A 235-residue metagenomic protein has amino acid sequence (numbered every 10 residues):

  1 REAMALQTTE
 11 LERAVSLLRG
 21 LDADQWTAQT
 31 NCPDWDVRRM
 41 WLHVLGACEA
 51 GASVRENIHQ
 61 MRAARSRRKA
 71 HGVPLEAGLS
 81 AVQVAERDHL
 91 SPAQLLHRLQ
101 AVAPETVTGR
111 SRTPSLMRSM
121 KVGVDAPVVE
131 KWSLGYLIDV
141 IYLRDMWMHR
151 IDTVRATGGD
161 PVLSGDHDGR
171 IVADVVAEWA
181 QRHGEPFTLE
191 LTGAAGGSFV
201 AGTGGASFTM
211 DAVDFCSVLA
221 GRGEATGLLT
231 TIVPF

Functional and structural regions predicted by a protein language model:
R1-E2, A50-E105, S111, M120-K121: Short, helix-capping/interhelical loops that line the mouth of catalytic, cofactor-, or ligand-binding pockets
R1-L42, G51: An N-terminal domain-cap segment
A3-Q7, L96-L99, D139-Y142, M146: Hydrophobic packing residues in well-ordered alpha-helices of helical domains and bundles
E12-V15, R19, C48-A52, Q100-P114 (+1 more regions): Structural signal for well-ordered, non-membrane alpha-helices
T27-A70, K121-R182, F215: Short, contiguous alpha-helical
L116-R118: Globin-like tetrapyrrole-binding proteins
G169-S207: An amphipathic alpha-helical core segment
G202-F235: C-terminal interaction segments
